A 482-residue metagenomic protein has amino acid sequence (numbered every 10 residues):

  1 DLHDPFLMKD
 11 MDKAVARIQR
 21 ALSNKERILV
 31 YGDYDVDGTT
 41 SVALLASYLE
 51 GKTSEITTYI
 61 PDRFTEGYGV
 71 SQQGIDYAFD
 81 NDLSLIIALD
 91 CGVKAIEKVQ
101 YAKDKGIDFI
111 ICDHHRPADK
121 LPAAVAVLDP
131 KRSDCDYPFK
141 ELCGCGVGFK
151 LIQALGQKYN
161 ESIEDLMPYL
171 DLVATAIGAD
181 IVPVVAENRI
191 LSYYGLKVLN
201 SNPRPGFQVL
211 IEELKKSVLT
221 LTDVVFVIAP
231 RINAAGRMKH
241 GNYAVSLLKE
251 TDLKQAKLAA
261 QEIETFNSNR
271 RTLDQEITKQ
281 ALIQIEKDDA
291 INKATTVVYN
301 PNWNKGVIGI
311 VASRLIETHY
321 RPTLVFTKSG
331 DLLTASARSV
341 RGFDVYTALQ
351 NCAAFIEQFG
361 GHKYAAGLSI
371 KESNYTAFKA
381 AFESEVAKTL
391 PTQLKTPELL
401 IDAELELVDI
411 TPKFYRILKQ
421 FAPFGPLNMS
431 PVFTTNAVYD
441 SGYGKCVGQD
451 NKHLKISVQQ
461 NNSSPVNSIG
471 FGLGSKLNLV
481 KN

Functional and structural regions predicted by a protein language model:
D1-L85, K105-G106, Q157-N374, A380 (+2 more regions): Hydrophobic helix-and-loop "lid/oligomerization" segment in the mid-to-C-terminal part of catalytic domains
Q19-R20, R116-D129, V458-S463: Acidic-glycine-rich active-site phosphate/pyrophosphate-binding loop
D35, G92-A95, A102, F109-P117 (+1 more regions): Hydrophobic, well-structured modules enriched for small/aliphatic residues and gly/pro motifs, marking either
L44, P122-E161, L166-G178: Short alpha-helices
Y59, L89, C112-H114, L128-P130 (+1 more regions): Generic beta-sheet signal
F64-E66, A95, H115-K120, D134-C135 (+2 more regions): Short gly/pro/ser/thr-enriched loop/turn and capping motifs at secondary-structure boundaries
A95-I96, D180: Intrinsically disordered, low-complexity regulatory tails of plant transcription factors and co-regulators
Q255-A259, T265-V298, N351-N482: Mid-to-C-terminal polyanion-binding domains and interfaces
